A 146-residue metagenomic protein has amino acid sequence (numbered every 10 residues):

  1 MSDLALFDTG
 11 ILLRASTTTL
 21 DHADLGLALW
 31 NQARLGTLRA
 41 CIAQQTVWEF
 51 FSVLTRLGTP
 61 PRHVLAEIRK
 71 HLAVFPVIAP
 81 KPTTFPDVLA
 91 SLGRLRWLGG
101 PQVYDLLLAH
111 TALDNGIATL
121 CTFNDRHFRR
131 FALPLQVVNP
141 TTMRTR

Functional and structural regions predicted by a protein language model:
M1-I42, R56-A66, T145-R146: Short, well-structured N-terminal submotif of metal-dependent ribonuclease cores
M1-L4, A109-R146: Acidic, PIN/NYN-like endoribonuclease modules and their adjacent C-terminal/linker elements
T9, Q102-L106: Conserved glycosyltransferase catalytic-site signature
T18, Q44-Q45, L72-R96: Acidic catalytic patch
G36-A40, V74-P76, D114-T119: Short active-site oxyanion
C41-Q44, T122: Short beta-strand segments at enzyme active-site cores
T46, T84, L107-L108, R126-F128: Alpha-helix capping/helix-boundary segments
S52-P80: Helix-adjacent hinge/juxtasegments
